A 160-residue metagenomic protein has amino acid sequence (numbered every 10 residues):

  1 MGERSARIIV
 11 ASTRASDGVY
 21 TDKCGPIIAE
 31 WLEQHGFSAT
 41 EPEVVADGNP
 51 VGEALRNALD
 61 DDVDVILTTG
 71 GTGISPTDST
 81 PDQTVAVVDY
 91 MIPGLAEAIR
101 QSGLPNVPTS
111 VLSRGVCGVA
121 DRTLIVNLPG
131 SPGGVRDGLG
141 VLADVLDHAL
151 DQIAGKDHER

Functional and structural regions predicted by a protein language model:
M1-R160: Non-catalytic beta/alpha edge segments that cap or flank active sites
